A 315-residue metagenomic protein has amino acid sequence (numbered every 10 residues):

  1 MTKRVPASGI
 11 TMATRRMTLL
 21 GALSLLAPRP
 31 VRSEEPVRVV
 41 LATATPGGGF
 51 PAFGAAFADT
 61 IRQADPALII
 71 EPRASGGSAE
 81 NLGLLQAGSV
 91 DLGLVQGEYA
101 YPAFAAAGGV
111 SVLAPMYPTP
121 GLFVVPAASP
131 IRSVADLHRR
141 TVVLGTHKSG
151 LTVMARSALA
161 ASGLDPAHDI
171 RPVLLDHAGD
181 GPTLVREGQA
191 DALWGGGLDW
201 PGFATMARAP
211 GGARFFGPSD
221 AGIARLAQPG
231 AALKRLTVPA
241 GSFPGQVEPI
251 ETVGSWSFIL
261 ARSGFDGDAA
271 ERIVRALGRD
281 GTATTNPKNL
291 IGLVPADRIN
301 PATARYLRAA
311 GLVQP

Functional and structural regions predicted by a protein language model:
M1-A13, G21-S24: N-terminal secretory signal peptides
T11-M12, R29-V40: C-terminal segment of N-terminal export signals and the immediately downstream linker at the start of the mature
P36, G77-E80, A87, P118-P120 (+1 more regions): Extracytoplasmic
P36-A64, L68-I69, T119-E187, D297-A302: Bilobed "Venus flytrap"/periplasmic-binding protein-like clamshell domains and structurally analogous long
E71-G109, G179-V185, D199-R208: Pocket-flanking alpha-helical
G97-Y99, S129, P166-F265: Pocket-lining segment of extracytoplasmic ligand-binding domains
H147-A160, A232-P295: Ligand-binding clefts/hinges and TM-proximal coupling segments of bilobed small-molecule sensing domains
D180, R186-G188, G197-F215, A227 (+2 more regions): An extracytoplasmic/periplasmic, membrane-proximal ligand-sensing/linker region
